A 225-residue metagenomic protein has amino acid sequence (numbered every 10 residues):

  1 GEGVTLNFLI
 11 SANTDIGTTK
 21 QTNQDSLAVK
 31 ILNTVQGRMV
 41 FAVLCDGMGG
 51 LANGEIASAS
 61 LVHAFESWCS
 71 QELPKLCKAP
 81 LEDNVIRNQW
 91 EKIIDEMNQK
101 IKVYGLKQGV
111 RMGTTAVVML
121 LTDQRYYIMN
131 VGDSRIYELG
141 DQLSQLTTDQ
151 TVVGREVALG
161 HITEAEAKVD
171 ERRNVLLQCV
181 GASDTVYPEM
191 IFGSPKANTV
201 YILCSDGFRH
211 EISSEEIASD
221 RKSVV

Functional and structural regions predicted by a protein language model:
G1-V225: PP2C/PPM-type serine/threonine phosphatase catalytic domain
